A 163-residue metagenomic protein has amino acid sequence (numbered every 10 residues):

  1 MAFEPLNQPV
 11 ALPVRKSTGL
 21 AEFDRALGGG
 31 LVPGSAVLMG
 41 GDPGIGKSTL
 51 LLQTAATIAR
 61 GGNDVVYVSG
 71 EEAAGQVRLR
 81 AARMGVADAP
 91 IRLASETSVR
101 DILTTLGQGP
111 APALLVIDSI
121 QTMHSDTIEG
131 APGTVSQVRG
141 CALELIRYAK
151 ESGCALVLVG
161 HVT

Functional and structural regions predicted by a protein language model:
M1, L31, I120, V159-H161: Cys/His-rich Zn2+-binding cysteine-cluster or related metal-binding knuckle/ribbon modules and their
M1-A87, L103-Q108: The Walker A/P-loop phosphate-binding site
V10-V14, G40-P43, V66, A87-E96 (+1 more regions): Flexible beta-alpha connector loops of hexameric P-loop NTPases
F23-A26, M39, V77, D118 (+3 more regions): Conserved RecA-like P-loop NTPase ATPase core
Y67-S69, V116-I117, C154-H161: Structural recognition of the conserved hydrophobic beta-strand(s) that form the central parallel beta-sheet of P-loop
A73-A74, E96-D101, T163: Short acidic loop-to-helix transition motifs that present clustered carboxylates
T104-I117, S125: Proline-aspartate-enriched helix->loop->beta-strand connector
S136-V157, H161: Substrate-engagement module of ASCE P-loop NTPases
